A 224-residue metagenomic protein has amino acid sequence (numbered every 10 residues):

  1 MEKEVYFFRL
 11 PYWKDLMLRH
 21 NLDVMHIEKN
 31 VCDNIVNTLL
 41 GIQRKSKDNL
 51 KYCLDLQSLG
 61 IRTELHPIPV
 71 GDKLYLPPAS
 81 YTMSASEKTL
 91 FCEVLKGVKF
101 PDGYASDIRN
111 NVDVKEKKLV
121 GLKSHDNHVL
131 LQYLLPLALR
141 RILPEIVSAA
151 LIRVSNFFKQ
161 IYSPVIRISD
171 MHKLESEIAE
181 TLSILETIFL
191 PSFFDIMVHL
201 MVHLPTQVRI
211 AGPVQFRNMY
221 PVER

Functional and structural regions predicted by a protein language model:
M1-R224: A structural signal for the principal folded core domain
